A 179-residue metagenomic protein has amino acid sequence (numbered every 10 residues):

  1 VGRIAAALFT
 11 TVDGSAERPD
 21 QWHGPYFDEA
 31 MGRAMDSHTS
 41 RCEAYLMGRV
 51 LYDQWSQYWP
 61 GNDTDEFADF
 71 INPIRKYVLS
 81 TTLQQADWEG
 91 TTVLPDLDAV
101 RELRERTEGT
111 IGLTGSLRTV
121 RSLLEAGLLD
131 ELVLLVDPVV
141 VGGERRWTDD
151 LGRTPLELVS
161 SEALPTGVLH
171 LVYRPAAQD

Functional and structural regions predicted by a protein language model:
V1-D179: Enzymes that bind and transform nitrogen-containing heteroaromatic metabolites
